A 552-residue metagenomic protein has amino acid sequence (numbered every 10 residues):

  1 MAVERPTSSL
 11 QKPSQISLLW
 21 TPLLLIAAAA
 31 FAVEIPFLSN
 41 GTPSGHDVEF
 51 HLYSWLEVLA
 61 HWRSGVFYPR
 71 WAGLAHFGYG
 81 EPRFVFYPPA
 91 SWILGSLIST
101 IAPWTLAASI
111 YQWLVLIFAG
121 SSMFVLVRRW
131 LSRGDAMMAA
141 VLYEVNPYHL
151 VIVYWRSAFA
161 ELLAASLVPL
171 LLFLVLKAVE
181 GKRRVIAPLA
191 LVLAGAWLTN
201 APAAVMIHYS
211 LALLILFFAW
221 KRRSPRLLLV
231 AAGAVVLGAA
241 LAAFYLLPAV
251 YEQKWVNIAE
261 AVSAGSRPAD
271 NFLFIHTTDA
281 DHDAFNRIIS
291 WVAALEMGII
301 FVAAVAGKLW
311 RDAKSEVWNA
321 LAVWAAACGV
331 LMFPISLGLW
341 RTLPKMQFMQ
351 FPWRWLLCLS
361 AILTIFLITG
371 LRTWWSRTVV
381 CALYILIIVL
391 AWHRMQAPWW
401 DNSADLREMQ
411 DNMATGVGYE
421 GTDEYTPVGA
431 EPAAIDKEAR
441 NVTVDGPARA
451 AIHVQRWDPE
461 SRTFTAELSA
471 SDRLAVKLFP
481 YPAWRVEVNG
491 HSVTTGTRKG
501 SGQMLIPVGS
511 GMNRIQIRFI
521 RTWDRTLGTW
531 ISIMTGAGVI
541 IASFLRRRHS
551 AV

Functional and structural regions predicted by a protein language model:
M1-I35, R377, C381, M534-V552: Start-transfer (signal-anchor) and selected internal transmembrane alpha helices of multi-pass inner/ER membrane
P13, K221-A231, V302-G329, F333-G338 (+2 more regions): Membrane-interface helix-loop-helix junctions at transmembrane boundaries of multi-pass membrane enzymes, predominantly
P22-V33, F84, Y111-W130, G134-A219 (+2 more regions): Membrane-embedded helix bundles of polyisoprenyl
A29-A119, V141-A164, D270: Membrane-interface coil-to-helix junctions
A29-N40, H61-F67, A102, D135-R156 (+6 more regions): Membrane-interface helix-loop junctions at the exits of transmembrane helices
E161, K345-R372: Hydrophobic/aromatic-rich transmembrane helices and adjacent perimembrane loops
L228-L309, L321, W400-V454: Periplasmic/ER-lumenal interhelical loops and adjacent helix-loop junctions in multi-pass membrane proteins
E438-A551: Active-site-proximal, structured, solvent-exposed surfaces of multi-pass membrane proteins that position macromolecular
